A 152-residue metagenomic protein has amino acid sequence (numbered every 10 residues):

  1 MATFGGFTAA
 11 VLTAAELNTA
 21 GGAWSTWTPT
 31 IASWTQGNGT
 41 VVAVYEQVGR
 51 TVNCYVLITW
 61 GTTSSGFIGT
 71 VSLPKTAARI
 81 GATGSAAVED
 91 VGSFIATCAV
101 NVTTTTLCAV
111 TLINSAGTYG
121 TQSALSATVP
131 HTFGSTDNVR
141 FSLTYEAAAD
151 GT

Functional and structural regions predicted by a protein language model:
A2-T152: Surface-exposed molecular-recognition determinants
